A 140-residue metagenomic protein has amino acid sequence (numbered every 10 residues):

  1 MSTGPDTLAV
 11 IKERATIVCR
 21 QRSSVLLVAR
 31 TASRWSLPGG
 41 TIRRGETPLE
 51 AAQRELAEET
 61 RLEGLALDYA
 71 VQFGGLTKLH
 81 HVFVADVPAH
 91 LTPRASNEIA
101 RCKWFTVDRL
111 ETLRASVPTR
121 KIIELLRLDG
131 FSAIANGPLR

Functional and structural regions predicted by a protein language model:
M1-V25: Conserved N-terminal beta-strand and adjoining loop/helix that marks the start of the Nudix/MutT-like hydrolase domain
K12, R20, G64, T77-H80 (+1 more regions): Short connector loops at helix/strand junctions that flank enzyme active sites, especially segments positioning acidic
C19-R20, L27, A85, W104: Conserved hydrophobic "DFG−1" position in protein kinase catalytic cores
R20-E58: Conserved Nudix-box catalytic region and its N-terminal flanking loop in Nudix hydrolases and closely related
L62-F73: A short coil-to-beta-strand element that immediately follows conserved catalytic motifs
F73-R109, P118-G130: Active-site-adjacent beta-strand/loop module that shapes the phosphate/pyrophosphate-binding cleft
F131-L139: Short, charged, intrinsically disordered terminal tails
